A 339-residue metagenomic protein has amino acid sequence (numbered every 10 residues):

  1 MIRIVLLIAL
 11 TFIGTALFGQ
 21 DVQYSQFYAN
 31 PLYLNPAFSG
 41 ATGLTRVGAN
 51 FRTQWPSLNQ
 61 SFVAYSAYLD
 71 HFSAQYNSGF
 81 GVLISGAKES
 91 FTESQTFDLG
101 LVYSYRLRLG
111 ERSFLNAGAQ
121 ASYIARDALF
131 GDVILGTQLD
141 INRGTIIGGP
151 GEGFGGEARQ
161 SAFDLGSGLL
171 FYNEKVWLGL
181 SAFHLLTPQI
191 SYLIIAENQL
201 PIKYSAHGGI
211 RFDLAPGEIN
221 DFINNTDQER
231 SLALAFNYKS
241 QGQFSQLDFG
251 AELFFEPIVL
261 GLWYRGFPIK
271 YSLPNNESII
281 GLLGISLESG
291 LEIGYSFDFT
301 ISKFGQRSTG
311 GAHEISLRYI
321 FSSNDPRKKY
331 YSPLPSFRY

Functional and structural regions predicted by a protein language model:
M1, G19-Q20: Absolute protein N-terminus
M1-V5, L109-E111: Positively charged n-region of N-terminal signal peptides that target proteins for export
I4-I13: Sec-dependent N-terminal signal peptides
I13-G19: Sec/Tat signal peptide C-region and signal peptidase I cleavage site
Q20-Y339: Subset of outer-membrane beta-barrel
